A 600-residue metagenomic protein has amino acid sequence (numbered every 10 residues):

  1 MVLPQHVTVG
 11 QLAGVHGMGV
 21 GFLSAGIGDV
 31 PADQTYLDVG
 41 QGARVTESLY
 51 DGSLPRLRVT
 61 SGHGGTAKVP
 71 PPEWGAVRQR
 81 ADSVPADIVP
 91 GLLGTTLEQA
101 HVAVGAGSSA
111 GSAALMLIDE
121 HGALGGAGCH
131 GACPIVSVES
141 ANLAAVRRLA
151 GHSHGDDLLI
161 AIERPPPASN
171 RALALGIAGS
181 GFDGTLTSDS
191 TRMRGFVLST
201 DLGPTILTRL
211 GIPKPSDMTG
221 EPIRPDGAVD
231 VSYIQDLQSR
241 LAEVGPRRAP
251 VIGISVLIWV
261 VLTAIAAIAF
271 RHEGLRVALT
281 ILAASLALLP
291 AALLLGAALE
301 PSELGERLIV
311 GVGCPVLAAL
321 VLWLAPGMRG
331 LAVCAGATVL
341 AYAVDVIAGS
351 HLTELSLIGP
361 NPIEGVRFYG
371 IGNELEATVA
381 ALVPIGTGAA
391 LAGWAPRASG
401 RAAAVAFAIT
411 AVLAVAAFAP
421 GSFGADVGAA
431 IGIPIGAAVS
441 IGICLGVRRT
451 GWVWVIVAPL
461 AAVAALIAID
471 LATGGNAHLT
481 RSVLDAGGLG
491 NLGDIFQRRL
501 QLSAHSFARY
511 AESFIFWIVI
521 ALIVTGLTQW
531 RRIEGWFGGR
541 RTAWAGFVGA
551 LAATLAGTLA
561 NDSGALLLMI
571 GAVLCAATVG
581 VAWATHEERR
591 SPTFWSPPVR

Functional and structural regions predicted by a protein language model:
M1-P246: Soluble extramembrane regions of membrane proteins in the secretory/endomembrane system
G227-V229, H272-L288, P326-T338, S399-A408 (+2 more regions): Membrane-interfacial loop-to-transmembrane alpha-helix junctions, especially the N-terminal start
Q235-I363, G372-P396: Core alpha-helical transmembrane segments of integral membrane proteins
L241-I252, P360-L382, S422, L484-I515: Short aromatic-rich membrane-water interface segments that cap or initiate transmembrane helices in multi-pass membrane
A269-R271, W394-A398, R448-T450, T528-W536 (+1 more regions): Membrane-interface capping segments at transmembrane-helix boundaries
A291-L308, A414-P434, W530-C575: Membrane-water interface signatures at transmembrane helix termini and the short loops that connect adjacent helices
A332-P360, G365, W454-I456, L460-G490: Aromatic-rich transmembrane-lumenal/periplasmic boundary elements in polytopic membrane proteins
T410-L413, G428-L466, C575-A577: Hydrophobic alpha-helical segments of polytopic membrane proteins
